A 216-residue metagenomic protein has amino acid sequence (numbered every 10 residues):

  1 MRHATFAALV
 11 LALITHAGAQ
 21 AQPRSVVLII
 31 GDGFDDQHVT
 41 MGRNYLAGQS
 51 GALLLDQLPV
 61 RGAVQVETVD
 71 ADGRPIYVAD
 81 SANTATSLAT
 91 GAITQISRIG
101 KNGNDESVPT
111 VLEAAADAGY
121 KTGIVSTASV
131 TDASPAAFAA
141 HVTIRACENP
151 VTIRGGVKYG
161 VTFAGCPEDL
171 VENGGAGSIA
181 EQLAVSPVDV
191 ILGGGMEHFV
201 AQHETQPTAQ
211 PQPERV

Functional and structural regions predicted by a protein language model:
M1-F6: Bacterial N-terminal signal peptides that target proteins for export
A7-H16: Bacterial N-terminal signal peptides
A21-V216: N-terminal catalytic scaffold of extracellular/periplasmic and nuclease hydrolases that process anionic headgroups
